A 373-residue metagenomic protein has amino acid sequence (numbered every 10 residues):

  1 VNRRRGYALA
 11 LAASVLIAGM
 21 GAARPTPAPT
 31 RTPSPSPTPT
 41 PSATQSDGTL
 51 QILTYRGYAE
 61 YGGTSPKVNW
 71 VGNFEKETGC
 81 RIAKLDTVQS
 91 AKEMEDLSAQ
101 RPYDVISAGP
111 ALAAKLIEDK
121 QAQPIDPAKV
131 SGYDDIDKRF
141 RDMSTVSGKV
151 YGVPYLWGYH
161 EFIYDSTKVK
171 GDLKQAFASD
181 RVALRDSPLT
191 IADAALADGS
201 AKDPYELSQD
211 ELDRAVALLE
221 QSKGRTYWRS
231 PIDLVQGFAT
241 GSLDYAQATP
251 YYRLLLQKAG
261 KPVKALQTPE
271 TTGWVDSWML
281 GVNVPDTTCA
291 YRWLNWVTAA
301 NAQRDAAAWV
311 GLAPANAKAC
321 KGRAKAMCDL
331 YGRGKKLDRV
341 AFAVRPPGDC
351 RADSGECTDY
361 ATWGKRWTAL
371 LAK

Functional and structural regions predicted by a protein language model:
A18-S46: C-terminal region of N-terminal signal peptides and the immediate post-cleavage residues of exported proteins
P39-K115: Early extracytoplasmic/lumenal segment of secretory-pathway proteins
Y55-K67, P102-Y103, S107-S242: Extracytoplasmic ligand-binding site segments that recognize negatively charged/polar headgroups
L112-K115, A239, Y245-P262: A ligand-binding cleft/hinge motif common to bilobed small-molecule-binding domains
D135, G158, L212-Q221, Q257-V282 (+1 more regions): Periplasmic-binding protein-like
E161-K168, L196-S200, W274-T287, V297 (+1 more regions): A bilobed periplasmic-binding-protein/Venus flytrap-type ligand-binding module shared by bacterial periplasmic
G281-P346: Mature extracytoplasmic/periplasmic domains
F342-K373: Conserved C-terminal helix/tail region of periplasmic/extracytoplasmic solute-binding proteins
